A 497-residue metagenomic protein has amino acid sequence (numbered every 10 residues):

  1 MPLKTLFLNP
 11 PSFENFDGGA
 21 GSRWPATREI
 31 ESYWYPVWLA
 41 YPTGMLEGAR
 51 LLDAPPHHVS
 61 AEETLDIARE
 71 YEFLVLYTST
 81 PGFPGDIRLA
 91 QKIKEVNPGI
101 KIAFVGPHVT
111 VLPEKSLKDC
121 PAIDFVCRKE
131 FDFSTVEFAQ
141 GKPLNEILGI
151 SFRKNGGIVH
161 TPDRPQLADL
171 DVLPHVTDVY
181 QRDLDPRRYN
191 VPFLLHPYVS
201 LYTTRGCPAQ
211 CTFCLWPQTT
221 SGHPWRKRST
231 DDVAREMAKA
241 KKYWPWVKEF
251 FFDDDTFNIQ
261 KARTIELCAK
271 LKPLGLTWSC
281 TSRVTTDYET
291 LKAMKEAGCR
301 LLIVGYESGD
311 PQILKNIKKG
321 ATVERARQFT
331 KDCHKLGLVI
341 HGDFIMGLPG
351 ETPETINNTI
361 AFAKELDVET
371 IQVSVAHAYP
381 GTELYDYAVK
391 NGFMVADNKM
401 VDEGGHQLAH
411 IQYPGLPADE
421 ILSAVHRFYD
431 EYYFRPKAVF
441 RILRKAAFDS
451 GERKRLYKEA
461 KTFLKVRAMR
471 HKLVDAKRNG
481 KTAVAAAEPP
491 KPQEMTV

Functional and structural regions predicted by a protein language model:
M1-F7, E14, R28, G48 (+4 more regions): Radical SAM enzyme core and accessory elements
P2-L3, L144-I147, R153-S200: N-terminal [4Fe-4S]-dependent radical SAM core
E14-G21, P113, A209, F213 (+6 more regions): Flexible glycine/acidic-rich beta-alpha junction loops that bind and position SAM and/or redox cofactors in anaerobic
G18-V37: Glycine- and acidic-residue-enriched helix-capping/strand-helix junction motifs
W38, P42-D169, V375-H377, G381: Glycine-rich beta-alpha loop elements in corrinoid/cobalamin-binding modules across cobalamin-dependent enzymes
F131, L291-G309, E369-A378, N398: Non-cysteine beta-strand/loop elements that form the S-adenosyl-L-methionine
V176-H341, L348, P353, A361: Radical SAM [4Fe-4S] cluster-binding motif and immediate context
